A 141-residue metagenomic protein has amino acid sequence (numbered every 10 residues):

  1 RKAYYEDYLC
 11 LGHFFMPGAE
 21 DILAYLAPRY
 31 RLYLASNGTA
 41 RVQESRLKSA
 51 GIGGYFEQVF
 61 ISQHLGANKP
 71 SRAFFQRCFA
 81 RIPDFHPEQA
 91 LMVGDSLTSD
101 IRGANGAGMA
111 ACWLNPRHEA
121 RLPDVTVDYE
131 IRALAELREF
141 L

Functional and structural regions predicted by a protein language model:
R1-Y4, V59: Short, basic/glycine-rich phosphate-binding loops at helix/coil junctions that contact nucleotide phosphates
A3-Y33: Short, acidic loop-to-helix structural element flanking the phosphoryl-transfer center in phosphate-processing enzymes
E20, A24, Y33-L141: Asp-based, Mg2+/Mn2+-dependent phosphohydrolase catalytic module
